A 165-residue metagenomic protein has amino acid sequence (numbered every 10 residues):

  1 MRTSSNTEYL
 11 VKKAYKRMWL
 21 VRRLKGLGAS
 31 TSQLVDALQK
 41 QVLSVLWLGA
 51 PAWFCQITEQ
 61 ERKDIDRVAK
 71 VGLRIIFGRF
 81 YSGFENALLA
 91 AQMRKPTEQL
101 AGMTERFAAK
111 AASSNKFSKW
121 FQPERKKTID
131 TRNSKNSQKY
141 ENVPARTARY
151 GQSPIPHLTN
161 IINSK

Functional and structural regions predicted by a protein language model:
M1-A112: Non-catalytic, peripheral interaction segments enriched in hydrophobic/basic residues
W47-R62, D66, I75-G78, S82 (+3 more regions): Charged boundary/loop elements
